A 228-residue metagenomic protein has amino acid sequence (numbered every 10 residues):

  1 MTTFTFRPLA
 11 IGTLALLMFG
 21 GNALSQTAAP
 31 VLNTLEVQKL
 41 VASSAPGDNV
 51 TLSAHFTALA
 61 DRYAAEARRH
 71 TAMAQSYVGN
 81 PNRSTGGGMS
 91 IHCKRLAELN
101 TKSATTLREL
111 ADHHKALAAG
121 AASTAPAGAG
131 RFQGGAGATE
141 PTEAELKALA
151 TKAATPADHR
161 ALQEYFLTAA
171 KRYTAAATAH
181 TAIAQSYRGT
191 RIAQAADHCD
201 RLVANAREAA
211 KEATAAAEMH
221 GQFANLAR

Functional and structural regions predicted by a protein language model:
T2-I11: Bacterial N-terminal signal peptides that target proteins for export
A10-G20: Bacterial N-terminal signal peptides
L24-A72, S76, I91, E98 (+1 more regions): Immediate post-signal-peptide N-terminus of mature secreted/exported proteins
T34-L35, L40, E66-C93, T142-K147 (+1 more regions): Short E/K-rich amphipathic alpha-helical oligomerization segments
S44, H113-G189: Extended amphipathic alpha-helical interaction segments
N49, S53-F56, A60-Y63, A67-Y77 (+7 more regions): Non-transmembrane amphipathic alpha-helical segments
H70, Y77, S84, L107 (+7 more regions): Hydrophobic stripe of amphipathic alpha-helices that form coiled-coil interfaces
C93-A121, Y173, N205-A227: Amphipathic alpha-helical coiled-coil segments
